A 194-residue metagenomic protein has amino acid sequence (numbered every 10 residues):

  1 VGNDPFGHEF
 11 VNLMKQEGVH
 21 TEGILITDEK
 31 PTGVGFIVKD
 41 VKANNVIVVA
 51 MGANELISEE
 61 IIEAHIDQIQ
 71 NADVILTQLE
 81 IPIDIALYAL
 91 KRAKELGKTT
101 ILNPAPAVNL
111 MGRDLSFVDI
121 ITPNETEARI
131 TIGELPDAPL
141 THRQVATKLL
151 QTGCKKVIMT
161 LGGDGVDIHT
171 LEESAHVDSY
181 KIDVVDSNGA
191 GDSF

Functional and structural regions predicted by a protein language model:
V1-D73: Conserved N-terminal subdomain of the carbohydrate kinase-like
P5, P31, D84, V108-L110 (+1 more regions): Short alpha-helical
L13-E17, D40-N44, E95, F117-I121 (+2 more regions): Short, hinge-like loop/turn segments at secondary-structure boundaries
V49, I61, I132-L135, T170: Short, flexible helix/strand-to-coil boundary loops that buttress conserved ligand/catalytic motifs in alpha/beta
G52-N54, A105-A107, T126-A128, Y180-D183: Short, acidic/turn-prone active-site loops that include or flank metal/cofactor- and phosphate-binding residues
A72-T147, D164-V166: Conserved beta-alpha-beta core of the PfkB/ribokinase-like small-molecule kinase fold
V108-D114, P139-F194: Conserved phosphate-binding/catalytic region of the ribokinase-like
